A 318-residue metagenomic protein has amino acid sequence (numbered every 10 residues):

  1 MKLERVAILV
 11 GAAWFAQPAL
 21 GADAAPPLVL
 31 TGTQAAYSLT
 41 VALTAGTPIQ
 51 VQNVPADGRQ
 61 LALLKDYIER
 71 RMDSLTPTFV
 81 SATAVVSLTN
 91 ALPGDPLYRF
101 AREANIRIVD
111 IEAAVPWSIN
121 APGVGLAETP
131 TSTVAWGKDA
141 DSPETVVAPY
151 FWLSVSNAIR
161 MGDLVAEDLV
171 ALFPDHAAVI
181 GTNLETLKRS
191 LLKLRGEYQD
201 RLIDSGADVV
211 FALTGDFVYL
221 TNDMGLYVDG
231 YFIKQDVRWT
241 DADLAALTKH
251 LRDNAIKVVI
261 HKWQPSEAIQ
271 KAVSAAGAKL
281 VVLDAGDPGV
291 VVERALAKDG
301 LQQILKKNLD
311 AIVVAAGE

Functional and structural regions predicted by a protein language model:
M1-R5: Positively charged n-region of N-terminal signal peptides that target proteins for export
V6-Q17: Bacterial N-terminal signal peptides
G21-E318: Extracytoplasmic metal-acquisition and chelation regions
